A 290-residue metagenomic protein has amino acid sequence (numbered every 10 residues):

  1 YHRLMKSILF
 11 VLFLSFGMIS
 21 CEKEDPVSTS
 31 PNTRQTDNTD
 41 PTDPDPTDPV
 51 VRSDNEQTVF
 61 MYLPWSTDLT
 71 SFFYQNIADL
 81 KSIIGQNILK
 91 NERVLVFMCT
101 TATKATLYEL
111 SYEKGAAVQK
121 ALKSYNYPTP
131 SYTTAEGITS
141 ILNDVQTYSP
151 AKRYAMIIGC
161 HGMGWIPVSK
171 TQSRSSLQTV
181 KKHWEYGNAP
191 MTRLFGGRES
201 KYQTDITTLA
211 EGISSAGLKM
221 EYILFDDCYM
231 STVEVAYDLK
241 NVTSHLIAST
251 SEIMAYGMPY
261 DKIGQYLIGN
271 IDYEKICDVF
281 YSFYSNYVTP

Functional and structural regions predicted by a protein language model:
Y1-I19: Sec-dependent bacterial lipoprotein signal peptides
S15-D54: Bacterial Sec-dependent N-terminal signal peptides
D54-T67, V118-Y127: Acidic/histidine-rich, surface-exposed loop or edge segments in extracytoplasmic proteins
N55-T58, I88-L95, S149-A155, G217-Y222 (+1 more regions): Loop/turn elements at helix/coil->beta-strand transitions in domains of secreted/extracellular proteins
W65-D68, T100-K104, C160-I166, S200 (+2 more regions): Solvent-exposed loop/turn segments at secondary-structure junctions within structured extracellular/periplasmic domains
L69-T103: N-terminal carbohydrate-binding/catalytic regions of secreted carbohydrate-active enzymes
V94-Y154, I158-C160, W165-I166, K170-K201: Substrate-binding cleft of extracellular glycoside hydrolase catalytic domains
Q178-P290: Terminal, contiguous helix-loop blocks that mediate binding/assembly
